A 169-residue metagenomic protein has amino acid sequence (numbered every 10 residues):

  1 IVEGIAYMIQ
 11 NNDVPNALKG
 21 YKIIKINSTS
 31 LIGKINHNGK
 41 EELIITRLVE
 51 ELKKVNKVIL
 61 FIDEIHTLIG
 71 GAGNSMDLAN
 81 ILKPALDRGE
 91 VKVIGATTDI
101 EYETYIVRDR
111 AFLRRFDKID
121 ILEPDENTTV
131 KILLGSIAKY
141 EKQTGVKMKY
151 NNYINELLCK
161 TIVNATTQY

Functional and structural regions predicted by a protein language model:
I1-K19: Walker A/P-loop
G4-I5, I62-I65, G95-E101, L122-D125: A short beta-strand-to-loop transition that corresponds to the Sensor-1 phosphate-sensing loop of AAA+ P-loop ATPases
P15-N16, T104-V107, K118, L122-Y169: Conserved C-terminal "switch" segment of AAA+ ATPases
Y21-I23, K53-L60, R88-G95, D117: Loop/turn-to-beta-strand initiation segments
K22-K53: Short glycine-rich substrate-engagement loop in P-loop NTPases that contacts/grips substrate
K34-E41, V55, T67-A79, T104-V107: Conserved ATPase-coupling elements of RecA-like P-loop NTPase cores
I45-V55, A79-K92: Substrate-engagement module of ASCE P-loop NTPases
G73-M76, A85, I100-R115, L133-L134: Short regulatory helix/loop adjacent to the ATP-binding pocket of P-loop NTPases
